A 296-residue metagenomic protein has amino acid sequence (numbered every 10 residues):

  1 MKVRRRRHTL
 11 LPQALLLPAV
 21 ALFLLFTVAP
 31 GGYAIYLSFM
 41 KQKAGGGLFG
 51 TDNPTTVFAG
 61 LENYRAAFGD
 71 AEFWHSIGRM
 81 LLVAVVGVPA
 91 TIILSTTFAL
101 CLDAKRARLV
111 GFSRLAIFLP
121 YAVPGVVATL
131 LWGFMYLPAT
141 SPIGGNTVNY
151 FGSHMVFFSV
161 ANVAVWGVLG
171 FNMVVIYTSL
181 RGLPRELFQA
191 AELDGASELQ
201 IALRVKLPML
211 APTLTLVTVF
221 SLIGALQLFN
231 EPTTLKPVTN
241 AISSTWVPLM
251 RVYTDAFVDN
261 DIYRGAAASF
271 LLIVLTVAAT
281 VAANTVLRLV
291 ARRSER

Functional and structural regions predicted by a protein language model:
M1-R7: Short, Lys/Arg-rich, polar N-terminal cytosolic tail immediately upstream of the first transmembrane signal-anchor
H8-R296: A structural signal for multi-pass alpha-helical bundles of membrane permease subunits that mediate small-molecule
